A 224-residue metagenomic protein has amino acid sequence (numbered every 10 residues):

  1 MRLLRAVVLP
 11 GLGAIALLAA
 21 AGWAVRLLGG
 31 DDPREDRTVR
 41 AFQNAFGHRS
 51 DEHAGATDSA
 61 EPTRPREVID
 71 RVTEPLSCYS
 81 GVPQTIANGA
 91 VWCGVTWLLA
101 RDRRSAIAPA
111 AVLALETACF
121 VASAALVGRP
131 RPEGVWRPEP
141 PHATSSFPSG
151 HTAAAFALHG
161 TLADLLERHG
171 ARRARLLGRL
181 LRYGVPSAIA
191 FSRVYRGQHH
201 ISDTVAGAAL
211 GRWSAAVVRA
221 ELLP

Functional and structural regions predicted by a protein language model:
M1-Q84, N88, A125-P140: N-terminal transmembrane-helix/juxtamembrane module of multi-pass inner/ER membrane proteins
R2-A14, R104-V112, L177-L181, S202-D203: Alpha-helical transmembrane segments of integral membrane proteins
G11, I15, G89, P109 (+3 more regions): Alpha-helical transmembrane spans of integral membrane proteins, capturing the lipid-embedded, hydrophobic core of TM
A19-D32, W97-R103, V121-P130, F191-H199 (+1 more regions): Short hydrophobic alpha-helical membrane-entry/anchor segments
V68-E74, G89-V95, G160, G184-A190: Hydrophobic, membrane-inserted alpha-helices
G94-A118: Interfacial segments of alpha-helical transmembrane regions
A110-R129, L177-F191: Small-polar-interrupted transmembrane alpha-helices in polytopic inner-membrane proteins
V135-P224: Membrane-embedded catalytic cores of phosphoryl/pyrophosphoryl-handling enzymes
